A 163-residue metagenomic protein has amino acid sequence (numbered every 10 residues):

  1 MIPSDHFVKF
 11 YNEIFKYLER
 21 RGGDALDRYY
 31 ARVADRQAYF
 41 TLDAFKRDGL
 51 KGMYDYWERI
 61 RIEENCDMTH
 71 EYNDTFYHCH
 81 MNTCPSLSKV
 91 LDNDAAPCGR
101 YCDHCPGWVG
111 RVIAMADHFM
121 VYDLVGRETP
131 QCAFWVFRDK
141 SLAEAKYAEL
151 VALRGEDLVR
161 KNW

Functional and structural regions predicted by a protein language model:
M1-D103, F119-A133, F137-W163: N-terminal accessory segment detector
H104-V109: ATP phosphate-binding glycine-rich loop and adjacent ATP-lid/helix-beta elements within ATP-binding kinase/ATPase
A116: Conserved ATPase active-site switch/coordination loops adjacent to the nucleotide-binding site
